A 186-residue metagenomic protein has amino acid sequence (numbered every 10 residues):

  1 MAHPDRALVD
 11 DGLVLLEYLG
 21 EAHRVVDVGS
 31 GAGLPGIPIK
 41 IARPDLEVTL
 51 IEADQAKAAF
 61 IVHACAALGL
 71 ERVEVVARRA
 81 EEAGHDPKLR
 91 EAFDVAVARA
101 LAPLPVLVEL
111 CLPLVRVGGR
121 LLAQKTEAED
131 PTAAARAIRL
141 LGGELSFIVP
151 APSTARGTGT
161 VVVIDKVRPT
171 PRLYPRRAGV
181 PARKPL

Functional and structural regions predicted by a protein language model:
M1-V26, I41, A56-V73: Class I SAM-dependent transferase core
G29-G33: Class I SAM-dependent methyltransferase "Motif I" SAM/SAH-binding loop
G36, R43-L186: S-adenosylmethionine
